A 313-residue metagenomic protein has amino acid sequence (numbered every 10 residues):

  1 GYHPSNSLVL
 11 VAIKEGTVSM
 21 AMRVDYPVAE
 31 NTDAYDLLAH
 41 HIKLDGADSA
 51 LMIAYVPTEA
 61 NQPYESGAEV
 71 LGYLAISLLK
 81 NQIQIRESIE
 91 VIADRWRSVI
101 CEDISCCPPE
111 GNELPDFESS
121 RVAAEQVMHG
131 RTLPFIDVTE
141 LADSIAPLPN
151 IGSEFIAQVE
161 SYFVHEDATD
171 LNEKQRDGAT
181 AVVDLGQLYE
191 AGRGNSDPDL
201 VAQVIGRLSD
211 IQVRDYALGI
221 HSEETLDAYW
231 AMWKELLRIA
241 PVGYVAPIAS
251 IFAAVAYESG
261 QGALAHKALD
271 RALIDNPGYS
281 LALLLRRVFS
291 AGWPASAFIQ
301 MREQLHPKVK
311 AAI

Functional and structural regions predicted by a protein language model:
G1-I13: N-terminal basic/disordered segments at the start of proteins
H3-S5, S19-I313: Charged, compositionally biased boundary regions
